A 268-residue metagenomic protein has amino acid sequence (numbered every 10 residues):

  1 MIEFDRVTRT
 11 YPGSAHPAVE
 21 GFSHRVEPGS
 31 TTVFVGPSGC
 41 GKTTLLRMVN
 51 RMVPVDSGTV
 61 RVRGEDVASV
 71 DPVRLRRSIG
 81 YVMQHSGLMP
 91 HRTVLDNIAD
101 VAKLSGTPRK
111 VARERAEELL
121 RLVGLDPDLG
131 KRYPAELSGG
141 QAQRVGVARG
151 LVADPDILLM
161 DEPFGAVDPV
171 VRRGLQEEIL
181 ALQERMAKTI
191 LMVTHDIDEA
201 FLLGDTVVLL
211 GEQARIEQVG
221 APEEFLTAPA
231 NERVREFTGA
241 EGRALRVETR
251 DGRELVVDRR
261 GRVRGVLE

Functional and structural regions predicted by a protein language model:
V35-P37: The feature captures the beta-strand-to-loop junction immediately N-terminal to the Walker
N50: Helix-to-loop junction immediately C-terminal to a conserved catalytic motif
D66-G80, L104, R109-K110: ABC ATPase NBD coupling module
K103, K110-D128: Conserved ABC ATPase "signature" region
Y133-L137, Q141-Q143: Conserved ABC ATPase signature
V147: Hydrophobic anchor residue at the start of the ABC signature
V152-D156: A short, proline-enriched helix->beta-strand linker immediately N-terminal to the Walker B motif in ABC-type P-loop
L210-T238: Conserved beta-strand-loop-alpha-helix hinge in the C-terminal portion of ABC ATPase nucleotide-binding domains
